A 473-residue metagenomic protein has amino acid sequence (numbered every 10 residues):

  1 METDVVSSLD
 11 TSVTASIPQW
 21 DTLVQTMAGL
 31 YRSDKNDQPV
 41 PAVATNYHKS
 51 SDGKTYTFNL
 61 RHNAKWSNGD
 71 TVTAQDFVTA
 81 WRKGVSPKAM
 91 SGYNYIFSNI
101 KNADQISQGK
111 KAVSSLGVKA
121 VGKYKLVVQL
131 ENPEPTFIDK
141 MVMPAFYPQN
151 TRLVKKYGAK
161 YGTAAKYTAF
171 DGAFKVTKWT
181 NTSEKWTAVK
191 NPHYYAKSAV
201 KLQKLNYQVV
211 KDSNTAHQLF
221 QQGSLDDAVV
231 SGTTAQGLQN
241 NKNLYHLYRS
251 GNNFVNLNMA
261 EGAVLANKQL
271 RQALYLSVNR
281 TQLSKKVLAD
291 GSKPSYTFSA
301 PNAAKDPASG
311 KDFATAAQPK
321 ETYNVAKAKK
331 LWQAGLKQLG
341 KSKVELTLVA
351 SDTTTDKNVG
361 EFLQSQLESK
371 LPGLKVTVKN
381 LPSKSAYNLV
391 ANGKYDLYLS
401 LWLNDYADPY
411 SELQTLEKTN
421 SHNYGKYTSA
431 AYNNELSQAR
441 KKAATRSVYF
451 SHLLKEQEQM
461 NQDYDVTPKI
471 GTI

Functional and structural regions predicted by a protein language model:
E2-S51: N-terminal lobe/hinge region of extracytoplasmic solute-binding protein
T45-Y93, V264-A266: Aromatic- and charge-enriched surface segment that lines or borders ligand/interaction sites
Y93-R152: Surface-exposed binding/hinge segments that line and control ligand-binding clefts or catalytic entry sites
L130-V200, K204, N214: Gly/Pro-rich hinge or "lid" segments in bacterial periplasmic/extracellular proteins
N181, V325, W332-N404, T419: Ligand/substrate-recognition segments at binding pockets and active sites
K190-G237: Ligand-site clamp/hinge motif
S292-A334, T355-K357: Structural transition elements
K320, G373-T377, P382-A386, L413-I473: Extracytoplasmic/peripheral linker and loop segments enriched in polar/acidic and small residues with frequent Thr/Pro
